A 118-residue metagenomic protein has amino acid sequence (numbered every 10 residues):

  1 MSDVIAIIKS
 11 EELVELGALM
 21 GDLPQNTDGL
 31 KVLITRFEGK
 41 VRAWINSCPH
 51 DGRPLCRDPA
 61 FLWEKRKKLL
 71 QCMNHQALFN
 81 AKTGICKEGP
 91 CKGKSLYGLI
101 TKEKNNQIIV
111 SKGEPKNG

Functional and structural regions predicted by a protein language model:
M1-W63, A81, S95-G118: N-terminal pre-ligand scaffold of iron-sulfur
I8-K9, K87-G89: Short, P/G- and charge-enriched loop/turn segments at secondary-structure junctions
D58-E88: Mid-chain, well-packed structural core segment of small domains
